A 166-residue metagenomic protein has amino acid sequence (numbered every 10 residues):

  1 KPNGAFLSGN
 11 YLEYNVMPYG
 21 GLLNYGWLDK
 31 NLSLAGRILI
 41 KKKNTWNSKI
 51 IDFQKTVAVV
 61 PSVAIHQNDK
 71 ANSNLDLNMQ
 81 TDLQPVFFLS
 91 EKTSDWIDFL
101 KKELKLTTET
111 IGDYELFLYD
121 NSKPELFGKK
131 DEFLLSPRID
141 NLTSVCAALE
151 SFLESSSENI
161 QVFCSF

Functional and structural regions predicted by a protein language model:
K1-F166: N-terminal hydrophobic/helix-forming segments and targeting peptides
